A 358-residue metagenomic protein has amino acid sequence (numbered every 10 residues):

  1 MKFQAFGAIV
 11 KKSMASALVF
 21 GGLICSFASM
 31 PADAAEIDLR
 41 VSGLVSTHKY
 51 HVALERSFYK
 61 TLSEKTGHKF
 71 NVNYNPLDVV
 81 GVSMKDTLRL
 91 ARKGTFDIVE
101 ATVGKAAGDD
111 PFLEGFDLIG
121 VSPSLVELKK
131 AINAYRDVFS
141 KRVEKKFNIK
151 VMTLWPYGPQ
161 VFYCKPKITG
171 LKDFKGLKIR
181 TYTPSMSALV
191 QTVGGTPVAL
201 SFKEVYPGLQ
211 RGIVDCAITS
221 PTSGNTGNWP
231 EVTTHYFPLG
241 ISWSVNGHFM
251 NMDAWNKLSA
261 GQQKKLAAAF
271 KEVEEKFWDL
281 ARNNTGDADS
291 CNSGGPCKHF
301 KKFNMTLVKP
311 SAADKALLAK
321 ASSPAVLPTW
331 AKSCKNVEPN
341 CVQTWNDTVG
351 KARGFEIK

Functional and structural regions predicted by a protein language model:
M1-K11: N-terminal secretory signal peptides that target proteins for export/translocation
S13-S26: Bacterial N-terminal signal peptides
F27-A34: Sec/Tat signal peptide C-region and signal peptidase I cleavage site
A35-V126, D137-K358: N-terminal secretory/targeting leader peptides
A131-R136: An N-terminal domain-start capping segment
